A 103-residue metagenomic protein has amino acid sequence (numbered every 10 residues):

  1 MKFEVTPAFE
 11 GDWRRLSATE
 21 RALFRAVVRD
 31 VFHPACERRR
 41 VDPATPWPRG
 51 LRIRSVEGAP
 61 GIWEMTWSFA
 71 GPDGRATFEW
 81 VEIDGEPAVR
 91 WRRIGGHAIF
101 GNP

Functional and structural regions predicted by a protein language model:
M1-G74, V81-P103: Basic, Lys/Arg-enriched alpha-helical interface segments
